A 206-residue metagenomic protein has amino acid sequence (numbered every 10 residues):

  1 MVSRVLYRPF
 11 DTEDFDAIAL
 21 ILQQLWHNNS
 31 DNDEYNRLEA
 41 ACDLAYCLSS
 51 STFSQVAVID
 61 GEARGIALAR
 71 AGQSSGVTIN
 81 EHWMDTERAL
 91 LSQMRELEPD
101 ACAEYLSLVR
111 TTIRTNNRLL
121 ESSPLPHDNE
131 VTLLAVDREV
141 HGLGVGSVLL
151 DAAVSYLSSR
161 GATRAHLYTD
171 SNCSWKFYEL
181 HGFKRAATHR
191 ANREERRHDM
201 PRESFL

Functional and structural regions predicted by a protein language model:
R4-L20, A71: A short beta-loop-alpha structural element at the N-terminal edge of CoA-dependent acyl/N-acetyltransferase catalytic
L20-N36, Y46, Q73-S74: Helix-loop element at the rim of GNAT/NAT acetyltransferase active sites that forms part of the acceptor-substrate
N32-I59, R64, L68, A89-S92 (+1 more regions): Active-site rim helix/loop that mediates acceptor-substrate recognition in acyltransferases
Q73-N129: Conserved acyl-donor/pantetheine-binding loop and adjacent beta-alpha core of acyl/acetyltransferases and related
N117, S147, S171-T188: Conserved active-site alpha-helix within GNAT-family acetyltransferase domains
D128-N129, L157-D170: Conserved GNAT acetyl-CoA-binding A-motif
T132-H141, H166-K176, R190-R196: Conserved beta-strand-loop-alpha-helix junction that forms the acyl-donor binding cleft
V136, G142-S155, L180: Conserved acetyl-CoA-binding loop-helix of GNAT-fold acetyltransferases
